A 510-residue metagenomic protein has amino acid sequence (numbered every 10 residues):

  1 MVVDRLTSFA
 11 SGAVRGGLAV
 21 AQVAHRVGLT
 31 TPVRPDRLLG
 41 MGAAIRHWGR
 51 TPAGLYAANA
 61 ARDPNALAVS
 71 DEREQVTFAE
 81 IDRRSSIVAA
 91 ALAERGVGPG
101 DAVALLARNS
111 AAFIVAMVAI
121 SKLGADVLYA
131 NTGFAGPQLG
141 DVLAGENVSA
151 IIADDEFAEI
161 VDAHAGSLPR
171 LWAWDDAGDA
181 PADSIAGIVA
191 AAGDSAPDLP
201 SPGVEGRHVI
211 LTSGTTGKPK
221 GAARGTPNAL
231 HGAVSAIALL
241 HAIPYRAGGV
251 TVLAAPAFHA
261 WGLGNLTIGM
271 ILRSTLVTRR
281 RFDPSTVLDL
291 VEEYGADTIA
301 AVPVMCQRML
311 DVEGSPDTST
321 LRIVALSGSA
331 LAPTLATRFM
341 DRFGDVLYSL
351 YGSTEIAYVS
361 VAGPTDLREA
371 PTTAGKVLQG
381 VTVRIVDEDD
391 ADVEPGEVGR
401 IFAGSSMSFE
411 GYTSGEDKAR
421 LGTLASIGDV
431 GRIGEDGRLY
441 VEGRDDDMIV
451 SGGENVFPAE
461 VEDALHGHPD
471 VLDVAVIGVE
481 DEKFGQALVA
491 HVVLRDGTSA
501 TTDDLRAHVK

Functional and structural regions predicted by a protein language model:
M1-V76, E80-R95, D503, A507: N-lobe entry segment of adenylate-forming
W48, E74, A89-F134, N455: Conserved AMP-binding/adenylate-forming
T77-A79, R207-V234: Conserved AMP-binding A3 loop
D82-I87, A222-R246, Q307: Conserved structural elements of the adenylate-forming
I151, D289, I299, S405 (+2 more regions): AMP-binding/adenylate-forming catalytic core of the ANL superfamily
L230-V250, F258-T298, V312: Conserved AMP-binding/adenylation subdomain of ANL enzymes
I271, D297-A300, D311-A370, T382: Gly/Ser/Thr-rich phosphate-binding loop
K376-G380, A391-G422, E454-V456: Conserved ATP/PPi-binding loop(s) of AMP-dependent carboxylate-activating enzymes
